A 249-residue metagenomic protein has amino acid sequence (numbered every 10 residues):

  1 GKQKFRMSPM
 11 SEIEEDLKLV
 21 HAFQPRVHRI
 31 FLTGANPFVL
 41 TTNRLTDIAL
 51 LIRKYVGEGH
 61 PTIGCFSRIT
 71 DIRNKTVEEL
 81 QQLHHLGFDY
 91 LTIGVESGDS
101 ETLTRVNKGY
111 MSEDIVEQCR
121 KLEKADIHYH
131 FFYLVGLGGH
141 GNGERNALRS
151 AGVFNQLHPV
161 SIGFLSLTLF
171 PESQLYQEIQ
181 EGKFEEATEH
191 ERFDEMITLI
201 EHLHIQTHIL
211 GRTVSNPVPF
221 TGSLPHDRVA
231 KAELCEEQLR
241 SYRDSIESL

Functional and structural regions predicted by a protein language model:
G1-E15: Canonical Radical SAM [4Fe-4S] cluster-binding loop centered on the CxxxCxxC motif and its immediate flanking residues
I13, L32, C65, I93 (+3 more regions): Conserved, mostly hydrophobic/aromatic
I13, L45, T76, I115-V116 (+3 more regions): Aromatic/hydrophobic pocket-lining residues that form the small-molecule binding cavity in soluble enzyme cores
F23-H128: Conserved SAM/AdoMet-binding glycine-rich loop
Y55-E58, L86, K121-Y129, L157-H158 (+1 more regions): A structural motif corresponding to the C-terminal end of an alpha-helix and its immediate exit/capping segment
T70, G98-T102, L122-N146, L165-P171 (+1 more regions): Conserved strand-turn element in the central/C-terminal portion of the radical SAM core barrel that lines
E78-E79, G139-Q156: Catalytic cores of alpha/beta
N155-L249: Auxiliary Fe-S-binding modules of radical SAM enzymes
